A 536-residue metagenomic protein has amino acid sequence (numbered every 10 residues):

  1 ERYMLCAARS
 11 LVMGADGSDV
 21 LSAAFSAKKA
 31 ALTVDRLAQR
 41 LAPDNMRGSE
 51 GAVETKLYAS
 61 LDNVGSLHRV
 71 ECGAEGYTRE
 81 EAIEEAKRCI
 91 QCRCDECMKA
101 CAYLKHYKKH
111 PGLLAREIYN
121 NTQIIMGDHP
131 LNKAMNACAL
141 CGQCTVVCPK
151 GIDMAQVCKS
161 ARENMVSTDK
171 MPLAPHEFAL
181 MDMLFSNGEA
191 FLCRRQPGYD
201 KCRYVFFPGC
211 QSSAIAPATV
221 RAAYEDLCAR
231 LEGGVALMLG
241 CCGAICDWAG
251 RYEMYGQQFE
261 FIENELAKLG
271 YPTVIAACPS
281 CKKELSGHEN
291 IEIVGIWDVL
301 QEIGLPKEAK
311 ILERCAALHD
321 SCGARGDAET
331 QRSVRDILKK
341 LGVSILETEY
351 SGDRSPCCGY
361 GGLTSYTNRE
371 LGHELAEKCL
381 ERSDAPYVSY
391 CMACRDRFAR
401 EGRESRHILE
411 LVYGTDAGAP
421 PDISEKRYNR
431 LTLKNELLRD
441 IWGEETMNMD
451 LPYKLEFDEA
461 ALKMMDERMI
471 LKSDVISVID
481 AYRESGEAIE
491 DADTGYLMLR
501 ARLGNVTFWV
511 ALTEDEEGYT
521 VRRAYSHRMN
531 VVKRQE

Functional and structural regions predicted by a protein language model:
E1-A137: Ferredoxin-type iron-sulfur electron-transfer modules and their immediate structural context
A8, K201, L312-R314: Phosphate-coordination loops involved in phosphoryl transfer and adenosine-cofactor binding
Y58-E117, Y199-L231, A328, E445-D491: Conserved small-residue-rich
C89-C97, C101, C138-C144, C148 (+6 more regions): Short cysteine clusters
K108-H288, K426-L438: Iron-sulfur-cluster electron-transfer modules
Q211-D298, C315, R325-L338, G342 (+1 more regions): Cofactor-cradling patches in redox/metallo enzymes
L318: Hydrophobic alpha-helical positions that pack around
D422, R427-E536: Ribonuclease/tRNase effector modules and their secretory precursors
